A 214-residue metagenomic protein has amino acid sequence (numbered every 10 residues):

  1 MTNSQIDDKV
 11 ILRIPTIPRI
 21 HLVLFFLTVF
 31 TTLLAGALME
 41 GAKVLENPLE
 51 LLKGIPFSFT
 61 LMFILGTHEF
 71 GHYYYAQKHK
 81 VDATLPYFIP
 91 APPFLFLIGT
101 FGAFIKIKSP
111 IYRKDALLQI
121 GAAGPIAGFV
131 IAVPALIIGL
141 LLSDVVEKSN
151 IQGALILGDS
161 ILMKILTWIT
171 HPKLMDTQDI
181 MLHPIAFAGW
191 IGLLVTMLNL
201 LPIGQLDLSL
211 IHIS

Functional and structural regions predicted by a protein language model:
M1-S214: Hydrophobic transmembrane alpha-helices and their immediate loop junctions in multi-pass integral membrane proteins
